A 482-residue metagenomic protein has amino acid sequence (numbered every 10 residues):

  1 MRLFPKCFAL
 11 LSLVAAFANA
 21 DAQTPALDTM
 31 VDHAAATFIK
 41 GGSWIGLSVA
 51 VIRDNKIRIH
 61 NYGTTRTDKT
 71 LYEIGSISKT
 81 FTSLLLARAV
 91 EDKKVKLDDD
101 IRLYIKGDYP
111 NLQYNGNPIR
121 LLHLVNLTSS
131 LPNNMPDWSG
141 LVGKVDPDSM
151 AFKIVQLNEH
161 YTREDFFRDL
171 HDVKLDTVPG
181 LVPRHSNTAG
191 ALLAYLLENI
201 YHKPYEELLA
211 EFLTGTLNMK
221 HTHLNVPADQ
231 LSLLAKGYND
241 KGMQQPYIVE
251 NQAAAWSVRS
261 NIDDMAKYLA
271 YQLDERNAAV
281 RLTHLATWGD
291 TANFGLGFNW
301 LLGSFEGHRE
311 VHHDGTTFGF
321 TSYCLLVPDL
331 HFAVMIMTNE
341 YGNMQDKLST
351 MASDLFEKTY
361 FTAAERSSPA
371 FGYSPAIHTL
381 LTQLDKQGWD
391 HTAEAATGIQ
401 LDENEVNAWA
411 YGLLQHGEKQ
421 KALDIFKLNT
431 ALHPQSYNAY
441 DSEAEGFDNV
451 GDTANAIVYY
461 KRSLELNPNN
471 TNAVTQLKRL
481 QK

Functional and structural regions predicted by a protein language model:
Q23-N61, L103, P136, K144-V145 (+4 more regions): Catalytic loop of the DD-peptidase/beta-lactamase superfamily, centered on the K-T-G motif and neighboring
D32-A35, V49, N55, E73-I101 (+2 more regions): Active-site SXXK
G41-I45, T65-H185, K203: Active-site-proximal loop and beta-strand segments within enzyme catalytic domains
T80, E403, Y437-D441, T471-N472: Helix-start (N-cap) detector for alpha-helical repeat units in TPR-like alpha-solenoids, especially tetratricopeptide
N429, R462-S463: Canonical positions in the second alpha-helix
